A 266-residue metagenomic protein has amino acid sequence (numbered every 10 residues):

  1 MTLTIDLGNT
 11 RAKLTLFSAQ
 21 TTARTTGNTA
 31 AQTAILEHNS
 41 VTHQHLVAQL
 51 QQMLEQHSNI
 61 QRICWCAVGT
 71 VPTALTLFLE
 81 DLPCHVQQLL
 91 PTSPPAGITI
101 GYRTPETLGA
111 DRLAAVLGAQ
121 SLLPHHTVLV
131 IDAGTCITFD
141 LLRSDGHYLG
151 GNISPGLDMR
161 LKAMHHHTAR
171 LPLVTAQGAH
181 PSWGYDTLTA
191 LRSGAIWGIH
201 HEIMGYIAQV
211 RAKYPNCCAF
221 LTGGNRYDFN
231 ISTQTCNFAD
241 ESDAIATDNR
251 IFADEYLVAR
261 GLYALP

Functional and structural regions predicted by a protein language model:
M1-G27, A119, H125-Y148, M164: Gly/Thr-rich phosphate-binding beta-strand-loop-beta motif of the actin/hexokinase/Hsp70
A12, R24-A74, D158, A163 (+2 more regions): N-terminal phosphate-binding loop and adjacent alpha-helix
S18-I35, S232-N249: Intrinsically disordered, low-complexity terminal tails and inter-domain linkers enriched for S/T/G/P/D/E
N59-G69, V86-Q88, Y214-N225: Short glycine-rich phosphate-binding loop at a beta-alpha junction
A67, L79-A119: Glycine/small-residue-rich loop that forms an oxyanion/phosphate-binding "nest" at active or ligand-binding sites
L108-A110, A114-T127, L149-R192, A264-L265: Glycine-rich phosphate-binding loop plus the immediately following alpha-helix
A179-C218, I251: Adenine-nucleotide phosphate-binding core of ATP-dependent small-molecule kinases
D248-P266: Glycine-rich phosphate-binding/hydrolytic loop that grips phosphoryl groups
